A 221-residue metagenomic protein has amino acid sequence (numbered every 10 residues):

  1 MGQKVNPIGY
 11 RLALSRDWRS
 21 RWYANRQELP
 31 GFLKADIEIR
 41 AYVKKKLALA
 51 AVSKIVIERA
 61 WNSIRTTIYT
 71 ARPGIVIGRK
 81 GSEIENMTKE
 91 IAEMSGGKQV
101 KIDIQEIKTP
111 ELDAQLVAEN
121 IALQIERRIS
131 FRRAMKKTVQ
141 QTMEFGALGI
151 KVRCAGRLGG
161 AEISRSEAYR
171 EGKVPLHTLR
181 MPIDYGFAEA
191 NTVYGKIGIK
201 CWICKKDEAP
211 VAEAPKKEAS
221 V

Functional and structural regions predicted by a protein language model:
M1-V221: RNA-contacting regions in translation and RNA-metabolism proteins, encompassing KH/S1 modules where present
